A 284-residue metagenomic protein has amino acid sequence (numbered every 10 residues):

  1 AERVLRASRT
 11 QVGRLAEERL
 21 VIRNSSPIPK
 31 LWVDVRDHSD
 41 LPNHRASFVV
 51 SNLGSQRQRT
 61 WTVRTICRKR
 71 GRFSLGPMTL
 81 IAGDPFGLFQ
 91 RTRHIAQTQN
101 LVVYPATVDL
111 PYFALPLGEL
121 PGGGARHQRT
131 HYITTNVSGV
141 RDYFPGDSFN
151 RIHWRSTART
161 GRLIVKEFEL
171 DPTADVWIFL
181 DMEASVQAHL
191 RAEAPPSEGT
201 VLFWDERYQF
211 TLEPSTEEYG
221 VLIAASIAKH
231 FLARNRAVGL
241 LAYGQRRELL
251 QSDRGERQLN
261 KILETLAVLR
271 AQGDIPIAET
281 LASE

Functional and structural regions predicted by a protein language model:
A1-P121: Membrane-proximal, non-transmembrane interaction regions of membrane/secretory-pathway proteins
R3, V35, V63, L101-V103 (+5 more regions): Generic structural hydrophobic/aromatic packing signal, biased to beta-strands
E18, L31, R59, N136 (+2 more regions): Short beta-strand or tight-loop elements that sit immediately N-terminal to catalytic metal-binding acidic residues
I28, R45-S47, Q58-W61, F86-F89 (+6 more regions): Glycine-rich loops and low-complexity Gly/Arg-rich segments that provide flexible linkers or classic glycine-based
V35, G83-P85, T130-I133, D142 (+2 more regions): Internal catalytic domains of large membrane-associated glycosyltransferases
L53-Q58, C67, G71-S74, Q128 (+3 more regions): An N-terminal domain-start capping segment
A96, Y112-A114, G122, D142-P145 (+1 more regions): Exposed, interaction-prone extracellular/peripheral surfaces
G124-G146: Intrinsically disordered, low-complexity linkers and stems that provide flexible hinges in membrane-associated
